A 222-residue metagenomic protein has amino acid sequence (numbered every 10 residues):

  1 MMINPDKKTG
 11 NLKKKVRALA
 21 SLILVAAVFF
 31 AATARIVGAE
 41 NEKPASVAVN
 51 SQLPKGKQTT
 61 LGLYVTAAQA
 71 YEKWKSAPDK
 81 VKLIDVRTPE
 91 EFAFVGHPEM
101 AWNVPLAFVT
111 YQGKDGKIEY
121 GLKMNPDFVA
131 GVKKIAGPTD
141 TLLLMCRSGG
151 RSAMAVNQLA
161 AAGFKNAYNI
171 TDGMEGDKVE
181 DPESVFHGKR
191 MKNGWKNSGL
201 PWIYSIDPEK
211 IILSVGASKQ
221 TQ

Functional and structural regions predicted by a protein language model:
M2-R17, F30-A68, K73-D79, A93-T141 (+1 more regions): Rhodanese-like catalytic fold shared by cysteine-dependent sulfurtransferases and DSP/PTP-type phosphatases
A20-F29: Hydrophobic helical h-region of N-terminal Sec-dependent signal peptides in bacterial secretory/periplasmic proteins
K82-R87: Short hydrophobic beta-strand that contains or immediately precedes a catalytic carboxylate
L144-M145: Short, surface-exposed ligand- or partner-binding patches at beta-edge/loop junctions that are enriched in aromatics
G149: Conserved G/P- and acidic residue-centered "switch" motifs that form tight phosphate/ATP-binding loops in soluble
